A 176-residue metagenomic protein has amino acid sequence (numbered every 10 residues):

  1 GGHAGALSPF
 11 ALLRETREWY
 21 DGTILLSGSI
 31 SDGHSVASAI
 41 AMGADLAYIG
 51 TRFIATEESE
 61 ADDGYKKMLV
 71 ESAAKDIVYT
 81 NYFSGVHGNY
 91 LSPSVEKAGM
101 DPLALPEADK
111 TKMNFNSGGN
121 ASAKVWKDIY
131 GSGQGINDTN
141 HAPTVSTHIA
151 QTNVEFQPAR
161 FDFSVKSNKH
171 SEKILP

Functional and structural regions predicted by a protein language model:
G1-A6, A55: Short, small-residue-enriched loops and turns at beta-alpha junctions that line or gate enzyme active sites
A4, S27-G28: Residues that cap or flank secondary-structure elements
P9-L25, S31-P176: Conserved active-site-proximal phosphate/metal-binding subdomains
